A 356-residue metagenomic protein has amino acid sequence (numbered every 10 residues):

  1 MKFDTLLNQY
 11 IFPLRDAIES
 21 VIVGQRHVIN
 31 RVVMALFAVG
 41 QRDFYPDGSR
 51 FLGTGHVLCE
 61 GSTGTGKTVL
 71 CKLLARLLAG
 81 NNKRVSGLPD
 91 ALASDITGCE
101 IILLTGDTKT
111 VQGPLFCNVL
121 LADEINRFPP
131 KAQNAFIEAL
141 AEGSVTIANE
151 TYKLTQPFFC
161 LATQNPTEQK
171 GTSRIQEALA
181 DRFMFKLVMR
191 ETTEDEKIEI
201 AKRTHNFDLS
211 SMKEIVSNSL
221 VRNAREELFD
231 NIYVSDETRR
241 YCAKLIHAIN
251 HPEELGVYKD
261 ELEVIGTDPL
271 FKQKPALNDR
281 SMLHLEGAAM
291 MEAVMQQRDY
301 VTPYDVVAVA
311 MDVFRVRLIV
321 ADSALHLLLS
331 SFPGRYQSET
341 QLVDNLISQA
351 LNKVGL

Functional and structural regions predicted by a protein language model:
F3-N8, I22, K186-I265, R298 (+3 more regions): Conserved C-terminal "switch" segment of AAA+ ATPases
S20-V32: N-terminal pre-P-loop "Q-motif" helix
N30, V69, L255-L356: C-terminal engagement/docking regions of AAA+ P-loop ATPases
V32-L36, E100-L121: Conserved alpha-helical scaffold flanking the Walker A/P-loop in AAA+ ATPase domains
F37-L88: Walker A/P-loop
G61, D123-E124, A135: Walker B catalytic acidic pair
L77-T105: AAA+/P-loop NTPase substrate/partner-engagement loops
L103-G106, E124-A132, L140-V216, V221-N231 (+1 more regions): Canonical AAA+ ATPase core
